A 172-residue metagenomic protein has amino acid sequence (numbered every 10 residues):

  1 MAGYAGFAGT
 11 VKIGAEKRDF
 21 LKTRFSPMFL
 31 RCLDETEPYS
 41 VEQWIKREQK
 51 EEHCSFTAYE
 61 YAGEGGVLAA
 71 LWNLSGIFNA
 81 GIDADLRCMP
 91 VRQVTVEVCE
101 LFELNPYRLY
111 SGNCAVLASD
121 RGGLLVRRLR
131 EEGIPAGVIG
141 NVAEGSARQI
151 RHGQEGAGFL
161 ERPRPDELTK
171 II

Functional and structural regions predicted by a protein language model:
M1-G6, A15, G63-V67, C88-V91 (+2 more regions): Glycine-rich beta-alpha junction loops
M1-K46: Short, acidic (Asp/Glu-rich) active-site segment that either coordinates a divalent metal cofactor
K12-R18, W72-N79, L101, R127-P135: Short, solvent-exposed amphipathic alpha-helical segments in soluble enzyme and RNA/protein-processing domains
R31-Y110: Active-site-proximal betaalpha loop/short-helix elements that scaffold phosphoryl/nucleotidyl transfer chemistry
S111-A115: Short, surface-exposed beta-edge/turn micro-motifs
A118-L124: Helix N-cap motif at beta-to-alpha junctions
E132-I172: Acidic, Ser/Thr/Pro-rich beta/coil linker or hinge segments at domain junctions
